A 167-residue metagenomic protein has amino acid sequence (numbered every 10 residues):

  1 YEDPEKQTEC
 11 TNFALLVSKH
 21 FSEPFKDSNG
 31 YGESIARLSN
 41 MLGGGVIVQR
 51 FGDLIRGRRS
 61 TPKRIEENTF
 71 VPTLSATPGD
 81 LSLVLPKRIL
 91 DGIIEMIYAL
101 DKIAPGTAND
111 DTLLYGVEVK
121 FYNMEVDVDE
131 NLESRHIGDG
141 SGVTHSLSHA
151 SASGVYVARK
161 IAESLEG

Functional and structural regions predicted by a protein language model:
Y1-D80: An anion/pyrophosphate-binding glycine-rich loop and adjacent beta-alpha core in soluble alpha-beta enzymes
F13-V17, F51, L114-G116, V126-V128 (+1 more regions): Generic structural hydrophobic/aromatic packing signal, biased to beta-strands
I35, V71, L113, V117-K120 (+2 more regions): Solvent-exposed, non-transmembrane amphipathic alpha-helical segments
I55, R59, I97-A104, A158-L165: Structural signal for hydrophobic packing residues in well-ordered secondary-structure cores of soluble enzyme domains
A76-T144, S151: A glycine-rich dinucleotide-binding beta-alpha-beta segment and adjacent secondary-structure elements that constitute
D127-L132, R159-G167: A structural preference for long, well-packed, hydrophobic secondary-structure segments
G140-L165: A conserved FAD-binding loop/helix module that cradles the flavin
